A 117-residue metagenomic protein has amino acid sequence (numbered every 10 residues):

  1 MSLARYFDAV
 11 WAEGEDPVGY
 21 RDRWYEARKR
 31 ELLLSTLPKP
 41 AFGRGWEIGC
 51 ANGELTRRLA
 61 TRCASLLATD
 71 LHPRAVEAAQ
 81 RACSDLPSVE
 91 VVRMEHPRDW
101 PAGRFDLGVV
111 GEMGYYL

Functional and structural regions predicted by a protein language model:
M1-K39: Conserved class I S-adenosyl-L-methionine
A41-A51: Conserved class I S-adenosyl-L-methionine
G43, A64, D106: Conserved acidic residues
W46, T69, G111: Active-site flanking residues adjacent to catalytic metal/cofactor-binding acidic residues
N52-E54, R58, R62-P97: Class I SAM-dependent methyltransferase SAM/SAH-binding core
W100-L107: A short acidic, Gly/Pro-enriched loop at the edge of an enzyme's catalytic core that lines a small-molecule cofactor
L107-L117: A short SAM/SAH-binding and catalytic strip from SAM-dependent methyltransferases
